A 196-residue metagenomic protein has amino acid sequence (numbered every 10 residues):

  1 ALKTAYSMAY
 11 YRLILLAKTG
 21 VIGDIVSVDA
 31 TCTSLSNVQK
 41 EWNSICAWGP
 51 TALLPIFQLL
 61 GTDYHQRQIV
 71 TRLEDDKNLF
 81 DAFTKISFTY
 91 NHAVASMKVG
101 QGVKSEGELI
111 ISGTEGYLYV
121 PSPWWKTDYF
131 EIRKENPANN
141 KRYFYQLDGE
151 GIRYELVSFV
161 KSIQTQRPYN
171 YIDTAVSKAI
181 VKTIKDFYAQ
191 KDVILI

Functional and structural regions predicted by a protein language model:
A1-S36: A contiguous active-site-proximal alpha/beta segment in oxidoreductase catalytic domains
Y6, G49, G149-R153: Generic alpha-helical segment signature
Y10, A52-I56, T127, R153-V160 (+1 more regions): A general structural signal for well-ordered alpha-helical segments in protein cores
K18-D24, H65, Q166-Y169: Short helix-loop capping/hinge motifs at secondary-structure junctions, enriched in acidic/polar residues
S27-T31, Q68-V70, K141, Y145-Q146: Short amphipathic
L35-S105, I110, A175-K178: Rossmann-like dinucleotide-binding domain that binds NAD(P)(H)
L73-D81, Y90-V157, N170: NAD(P)-dinucleotide binding in Rossmann-like oxidoreductases
S158-I196: C-terminal helix-rich "cap/oligomerization" subdomain common to oxidoreductases
